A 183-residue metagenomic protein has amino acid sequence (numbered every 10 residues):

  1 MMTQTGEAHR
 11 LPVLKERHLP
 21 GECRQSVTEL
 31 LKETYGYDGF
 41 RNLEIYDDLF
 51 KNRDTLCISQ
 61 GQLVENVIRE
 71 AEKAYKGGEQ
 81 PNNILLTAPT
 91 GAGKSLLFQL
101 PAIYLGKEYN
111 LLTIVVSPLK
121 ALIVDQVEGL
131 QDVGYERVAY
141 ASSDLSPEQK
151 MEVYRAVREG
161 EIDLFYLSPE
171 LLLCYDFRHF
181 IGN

Functional and structural regions predicted by a protein language model:
M1-N183: N-terminal helicase ATP-binding lobe
